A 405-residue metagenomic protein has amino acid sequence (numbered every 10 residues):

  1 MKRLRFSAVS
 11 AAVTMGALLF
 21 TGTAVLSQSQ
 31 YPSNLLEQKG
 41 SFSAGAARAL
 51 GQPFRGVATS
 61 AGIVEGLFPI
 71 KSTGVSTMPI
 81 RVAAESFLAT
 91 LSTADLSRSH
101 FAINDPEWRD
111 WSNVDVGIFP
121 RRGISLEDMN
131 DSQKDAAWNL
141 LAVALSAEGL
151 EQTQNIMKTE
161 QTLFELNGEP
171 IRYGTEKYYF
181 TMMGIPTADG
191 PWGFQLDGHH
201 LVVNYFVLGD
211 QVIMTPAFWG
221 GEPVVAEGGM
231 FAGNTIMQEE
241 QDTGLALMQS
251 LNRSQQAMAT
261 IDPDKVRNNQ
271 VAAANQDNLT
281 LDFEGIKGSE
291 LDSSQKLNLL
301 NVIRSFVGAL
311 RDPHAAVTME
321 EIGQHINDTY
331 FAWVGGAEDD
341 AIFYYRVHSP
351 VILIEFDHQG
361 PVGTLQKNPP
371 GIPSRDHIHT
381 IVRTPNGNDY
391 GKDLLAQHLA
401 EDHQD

Functional and structural regions predicted by a protein language model:
M1-A12: Bacterial N-terminal signal peptides that target proteins for export
S7, G16, S146-A147: General structural signal for secondary-structure boundaries
S10-T21: Bacterial N-terminal signal peptides
T23-S27: Sec/Tat signal peptide C-region and signal peptidase I cleavage site
Q28-D405: A cross-kingdom marker for long, charged
